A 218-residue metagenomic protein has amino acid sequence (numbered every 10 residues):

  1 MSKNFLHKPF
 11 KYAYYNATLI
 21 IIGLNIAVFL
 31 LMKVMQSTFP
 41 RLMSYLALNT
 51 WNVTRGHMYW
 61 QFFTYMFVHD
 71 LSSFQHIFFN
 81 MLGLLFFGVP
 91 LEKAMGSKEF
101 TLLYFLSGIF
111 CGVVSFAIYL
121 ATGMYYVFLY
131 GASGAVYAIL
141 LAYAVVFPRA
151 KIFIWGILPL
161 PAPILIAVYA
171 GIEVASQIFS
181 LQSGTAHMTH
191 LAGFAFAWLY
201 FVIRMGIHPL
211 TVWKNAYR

Functional and structural regions predicted by a protein language model:
M1-R218: A detector for small-residue-rich transmembrane helices and their helix-helix packing motifs
